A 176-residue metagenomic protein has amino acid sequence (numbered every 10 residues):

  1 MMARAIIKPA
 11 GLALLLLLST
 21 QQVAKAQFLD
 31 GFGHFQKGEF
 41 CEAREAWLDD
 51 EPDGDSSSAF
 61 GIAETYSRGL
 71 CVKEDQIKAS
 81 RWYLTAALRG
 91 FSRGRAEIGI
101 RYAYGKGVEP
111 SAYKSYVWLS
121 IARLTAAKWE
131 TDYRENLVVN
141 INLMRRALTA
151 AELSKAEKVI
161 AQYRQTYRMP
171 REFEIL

Functional and structural regions predicted by a protein language model:
M1-G11: Bacterial N-terminal signal peptides that target proteins for export
L16-V23: C-terminal segment of classical bacterial N-terminal signal peptides
Q27-D53: Alpha-helical segment of the N-proximal tetratricopeptide repeat
L29-G33, A59-R68, E97-Y104, A122 (+1 more regions): Hydrophobic face of amphipathic alpha-helices that form TPR/SEL1-like repeat modules and related alpha-solenoid
E39, P52-S57, R68-L70, D75 (+5 more regions): Short helix-capping/linker turns of helical repeat alpha-solenoids
D132-L176: Terminal, low-structured helical/coil segments at or just beyond the last alpha-helical repeat
